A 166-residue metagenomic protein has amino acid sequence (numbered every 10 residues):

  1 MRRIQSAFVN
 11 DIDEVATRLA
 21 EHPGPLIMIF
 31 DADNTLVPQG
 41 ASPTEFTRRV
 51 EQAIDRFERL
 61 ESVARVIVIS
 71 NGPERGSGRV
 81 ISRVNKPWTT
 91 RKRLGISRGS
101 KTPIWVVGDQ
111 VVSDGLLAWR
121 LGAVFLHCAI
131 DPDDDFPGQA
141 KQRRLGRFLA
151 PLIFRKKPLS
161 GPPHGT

Functional and structural regions predicted by a protein language model:
M1-I29, L36-V106, Q110-T166: Asp-based, Mg2+/Mn2+-dependent phosphohydrolase catalytic module
